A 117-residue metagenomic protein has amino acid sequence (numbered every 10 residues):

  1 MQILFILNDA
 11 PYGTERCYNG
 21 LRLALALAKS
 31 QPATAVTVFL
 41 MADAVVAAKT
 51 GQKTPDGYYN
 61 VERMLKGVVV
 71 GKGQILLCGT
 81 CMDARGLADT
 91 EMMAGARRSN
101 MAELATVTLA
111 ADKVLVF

Functional and structural regions predicted by a protein language model:
M1: Nucleotide donor/acceptor-binding cores
L4-G20, A48-K53: Short, glycine-rich nucleotide/cofactor-binding loops
D9-P11, A42-V46, C81-A84: Acidic, glycine-rich active-site loops and adjacent beta-strand->loop/helix elements that engage anionic groups
C17-S30, V38: Histidine-anchored nucleotide/phosphate-binding helix
V36-A42, I75-G79: Short internal beta-strands
G51-D56, M92-A94: Short glycine-enriched, charge-decorated loop/helix-capping segments at active-site entrances that position
T54-T80: A glycine-rich helix N-cap at a beta->alpha junction
A84-F117: C-terminal structural segments of small proteins and small subunits
